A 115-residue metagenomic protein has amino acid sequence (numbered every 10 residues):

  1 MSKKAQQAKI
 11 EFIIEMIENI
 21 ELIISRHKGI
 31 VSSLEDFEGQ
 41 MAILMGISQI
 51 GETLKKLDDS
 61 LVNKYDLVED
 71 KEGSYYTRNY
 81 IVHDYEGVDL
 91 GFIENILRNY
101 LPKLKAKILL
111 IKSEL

Functional and structural regions predicted by a protein language model:
M1-L115: Solvent-exposed interaction patches of small proteins and small membrane subunits
